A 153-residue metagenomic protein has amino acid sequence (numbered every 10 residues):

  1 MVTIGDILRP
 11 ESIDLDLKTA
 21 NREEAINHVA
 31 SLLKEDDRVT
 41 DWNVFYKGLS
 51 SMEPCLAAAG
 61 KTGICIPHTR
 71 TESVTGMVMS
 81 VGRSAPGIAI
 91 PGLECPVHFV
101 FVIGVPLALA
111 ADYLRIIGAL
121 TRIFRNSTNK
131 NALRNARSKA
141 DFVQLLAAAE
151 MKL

Functional and structural regions predicted by a protein language model:
M1-L153: Cytosolic covalent-transfer regions centered on His/Cys nucleophiles that carry phosphoryl or persulfide groups
